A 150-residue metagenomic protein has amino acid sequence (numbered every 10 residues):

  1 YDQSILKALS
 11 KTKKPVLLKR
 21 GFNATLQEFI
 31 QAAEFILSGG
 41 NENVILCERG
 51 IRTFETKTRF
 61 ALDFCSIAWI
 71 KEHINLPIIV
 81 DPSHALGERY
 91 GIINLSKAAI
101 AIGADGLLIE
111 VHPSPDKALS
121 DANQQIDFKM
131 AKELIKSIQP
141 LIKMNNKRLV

Functional and structural regions predicted by a protein language model:
Y1, A99-Q124: Glycine-rich phosphate-binding active-site loops on the catalytic face of alpha/beta enzymes
Y1-C65: Conserved anion-binding
Q3, N23-L26, F60-F64, L86-I93 (+1 more regions): Electropositive phosphate-/nucleotide-binding environments in soluble metabolic enzymes
S10, A33-L37, A68-I74, I135-K143: Surface-exposed amphipathic alpha-helices with a cationic face
I36-I102: Active-site/ligand-binding-proximal alpha/beta "capping" segment
E42-V44, E110, M144-V150: Flexible, glycine/charged-enriched surface loops at secondary-structure junctions
S114-K147: C-terminal helical cap(s) of enzyme catalytic domains, especially alpha/beta-barrels
